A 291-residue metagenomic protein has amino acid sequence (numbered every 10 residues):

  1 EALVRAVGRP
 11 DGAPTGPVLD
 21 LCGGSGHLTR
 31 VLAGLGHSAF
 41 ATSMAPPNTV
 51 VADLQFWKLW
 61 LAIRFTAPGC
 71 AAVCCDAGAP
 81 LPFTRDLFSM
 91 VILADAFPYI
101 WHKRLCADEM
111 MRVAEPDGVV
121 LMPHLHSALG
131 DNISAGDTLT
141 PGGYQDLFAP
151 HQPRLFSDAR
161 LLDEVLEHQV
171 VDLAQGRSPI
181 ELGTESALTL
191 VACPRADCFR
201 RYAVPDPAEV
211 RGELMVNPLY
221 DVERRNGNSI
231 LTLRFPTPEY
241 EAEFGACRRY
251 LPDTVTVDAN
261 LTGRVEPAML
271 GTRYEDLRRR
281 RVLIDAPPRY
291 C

Functional and structural regions predicted by a protein language model:
E1-P14: Conserved alpha-helix/loop element of class I SAM-dependent methyltransferases that forms part of the SAM/SAH-binding
L19, G24-H37, S43-P80: Class I SAM-dependent methyltransferase SAM/SAH-binding core
L81-V91: A short acidic, Gly/Pro-enriched loop at the edge of an enzyme's catalytic core that lines a small-molecule cofactor
M90-W101: A short SAM/SAH-binding and catalytic strip from SAM-dependent methyltransferases
R104-P116: A short glycine-rich, Lys/Arg-flanked "PGG" loop and its adjoining helix->strand segment in the class I
V119-G143: Conserved class I S-adenosyl-L-methionine
Q152-E164: Conserved S-adenosyl-L-methionine
A187-C291: C-terminal lobe and adjacent flexible extensions of AdoMet/dcAdoMet transferase-like proteins
